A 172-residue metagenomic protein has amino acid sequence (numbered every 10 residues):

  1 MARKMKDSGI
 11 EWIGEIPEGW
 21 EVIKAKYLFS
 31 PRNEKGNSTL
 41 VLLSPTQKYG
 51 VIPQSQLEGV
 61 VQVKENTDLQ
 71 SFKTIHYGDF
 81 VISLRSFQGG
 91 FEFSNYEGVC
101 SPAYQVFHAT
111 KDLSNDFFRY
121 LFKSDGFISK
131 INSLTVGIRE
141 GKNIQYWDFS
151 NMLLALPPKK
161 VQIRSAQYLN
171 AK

Functional and structural regions predicted by a protein language model:
M1, G9-W12, T39, P53 (+6 more regions): Glycine-rich, flexible loop/turn motifs
R3-S8, R85, G98-Q105, I138-I163: A short glycine-rich beta-alpha junction/loop motif
K4-S38, K159-I163: Non-catalytic DNA-recognition/assembly elements of restriction-modification systems
S8-G9, K26-Y77: Sequence-specific dsDNA recognition surfaces
P17-V22, F118, N151-K172: Amphipathic alpha-helical segments
F72-K73, Y77-T135, Q145-Y146: A short beta-sheet element
